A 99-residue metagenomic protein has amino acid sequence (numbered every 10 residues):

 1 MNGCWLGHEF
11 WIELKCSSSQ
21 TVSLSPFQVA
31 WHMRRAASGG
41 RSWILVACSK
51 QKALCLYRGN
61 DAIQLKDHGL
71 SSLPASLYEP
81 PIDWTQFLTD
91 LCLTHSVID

Functional and structural regions predicted by a protein language model:
M1-G3, G7-S18: Conserved catalytic cores of phosphodiester-cleaving nucleases, focusing on short active-site segments
F10, Q20, Q51-A53: Flexible, glycine-rich phosphate/dinucleotide-binding loops and adjacent beta-alpha linkers at cofactor/substrate
W11, D67-L70, P81: Short, intrinsically disordered, charge-biased short linear motifs at domain edges
S18-V29: Active-site-adjacent loop/helix micro-motif of nuclease/hydrolase catalytic cores
A36-I63: Nucleic-acid nuclease catalytic cores
A62-S76: Short, electropositive alpha-helical surface patch
S72-D99: Charged phosphate-binding loop/patch that engages nucleotide di/tri-phosphates or the phosphate backbone of nucleic
